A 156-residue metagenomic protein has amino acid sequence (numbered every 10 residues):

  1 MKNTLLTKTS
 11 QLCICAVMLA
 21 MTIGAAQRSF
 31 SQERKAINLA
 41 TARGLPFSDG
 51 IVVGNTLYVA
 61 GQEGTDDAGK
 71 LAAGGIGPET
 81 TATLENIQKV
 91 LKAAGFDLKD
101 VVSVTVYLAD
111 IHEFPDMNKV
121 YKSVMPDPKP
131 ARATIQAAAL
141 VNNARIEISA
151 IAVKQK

Functional and structural regions predicted by a protein language model:
M1-T7: N-terminal secretory signal peptides that target proteins for export/translocation
K8-E85, K89-V102, L108-K156: N-terminal presequence-like segments and the immediate start of the first folded domain
